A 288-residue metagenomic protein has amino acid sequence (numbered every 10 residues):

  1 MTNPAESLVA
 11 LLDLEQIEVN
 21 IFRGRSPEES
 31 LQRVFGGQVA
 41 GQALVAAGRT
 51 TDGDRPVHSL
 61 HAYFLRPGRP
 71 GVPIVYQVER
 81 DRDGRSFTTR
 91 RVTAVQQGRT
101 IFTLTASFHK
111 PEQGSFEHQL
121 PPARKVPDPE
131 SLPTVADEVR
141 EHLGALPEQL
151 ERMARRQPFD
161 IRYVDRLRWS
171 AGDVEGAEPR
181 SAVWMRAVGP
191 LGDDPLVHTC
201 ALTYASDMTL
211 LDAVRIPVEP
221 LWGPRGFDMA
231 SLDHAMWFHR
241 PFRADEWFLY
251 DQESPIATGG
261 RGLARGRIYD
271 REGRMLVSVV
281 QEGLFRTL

Functional and structural regions predicted by a protein language model:
M1-L288: Terminal targeting signals and extreme-terminal segments of soluble enzymes
